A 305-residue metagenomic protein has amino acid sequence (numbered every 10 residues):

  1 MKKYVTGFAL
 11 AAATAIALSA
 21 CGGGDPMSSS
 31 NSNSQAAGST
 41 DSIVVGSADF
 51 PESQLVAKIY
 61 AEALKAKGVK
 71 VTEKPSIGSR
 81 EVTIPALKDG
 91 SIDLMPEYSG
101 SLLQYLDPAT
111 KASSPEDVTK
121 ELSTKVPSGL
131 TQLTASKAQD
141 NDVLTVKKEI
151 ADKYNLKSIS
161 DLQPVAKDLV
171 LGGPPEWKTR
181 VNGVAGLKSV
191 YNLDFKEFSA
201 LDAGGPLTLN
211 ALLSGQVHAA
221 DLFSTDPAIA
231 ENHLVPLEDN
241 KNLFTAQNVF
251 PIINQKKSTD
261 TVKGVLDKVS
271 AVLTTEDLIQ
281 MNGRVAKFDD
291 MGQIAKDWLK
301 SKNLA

Functional and structural regions predicted by a protein language model:
A15-A20: C-terminal motif of bacterial Sec signal peptides marking the signal peptidase cleavage site
G22-D25: Bacterial signal peptide processing site
S28-K58, P75-R80, E176-T179: Extracytoplasmic "Venus flytrap"
P51-K70, I92, A185-S189: Short, polar/charged alpha-helical segment
L106-L133, Q216, A228-K241: Ligand-binding "clamshell"
P115-L171, A271-T275: A conserved helix-loop-strand patch within extracytoplasmic ligand-binding domains of the periplasmic binding
D142-D152, Q247-D260: A bilobed periplasmic-binding-protein/Venus flytrap-type ligand-binding module shared by bacterial periplasmic
D168-D239: Ligand-binding pocket segment of bilobal, Venus flytrap-like solute-binding proteins
